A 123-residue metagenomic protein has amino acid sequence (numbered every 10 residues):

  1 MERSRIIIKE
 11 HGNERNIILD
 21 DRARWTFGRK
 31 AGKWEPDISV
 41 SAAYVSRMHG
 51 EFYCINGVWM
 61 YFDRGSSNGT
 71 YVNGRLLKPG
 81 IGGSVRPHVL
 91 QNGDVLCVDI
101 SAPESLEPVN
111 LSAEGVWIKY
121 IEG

Functional and structural regions predicted by a protein language model:
M1-Y44, P103-E104, E122-G123: N-terminal beta-hairpin/loop module of FHA
R3, R24, N56-V58, P87: A generic structural signal for beta-strand entry/edge sites
N13, G32, G57, S66-S67 (+2 more regions): Residue-level signature for short turns and capping positions that connect secondary-structure elements
N13-R15, M48, G57, S84-R86 (+1 more regions): Residue-level marker for the onset of beta-strands and adjacent loop->beta junctions in well-ordered domains
L19-D20, D63-G65, N110-L111: Short glycine/proline-enriched turns and hinge-like loops at secondary-structure junctions
F27, M48-F52, G57-F62, N68-V72 (+1 more regions): Short hydrophobic/aromatic patches on the structural cores and recognition surfaces of FHA
F27, V72-G123: C-terminal boundary/linker segments immediately following FHA domains
V40-S41, E51, R86: Beta-strand elements of modular eukaryotic interaction domains
